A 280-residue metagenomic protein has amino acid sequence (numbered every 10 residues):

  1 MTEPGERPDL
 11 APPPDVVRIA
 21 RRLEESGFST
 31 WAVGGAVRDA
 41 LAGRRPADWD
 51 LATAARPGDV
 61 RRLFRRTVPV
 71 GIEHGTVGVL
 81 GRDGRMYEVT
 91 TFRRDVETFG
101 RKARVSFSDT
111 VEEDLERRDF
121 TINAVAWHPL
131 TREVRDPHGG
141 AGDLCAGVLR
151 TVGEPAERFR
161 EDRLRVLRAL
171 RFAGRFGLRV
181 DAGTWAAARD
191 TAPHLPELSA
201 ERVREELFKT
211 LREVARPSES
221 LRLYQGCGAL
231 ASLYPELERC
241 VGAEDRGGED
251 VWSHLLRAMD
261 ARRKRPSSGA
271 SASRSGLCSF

Functional and structural regions predicted by a protein language model:
M1-F280: Catalytic cores of the polymerase beta-like nucleotidyltransferase superfamily and closely associated nucleotide
